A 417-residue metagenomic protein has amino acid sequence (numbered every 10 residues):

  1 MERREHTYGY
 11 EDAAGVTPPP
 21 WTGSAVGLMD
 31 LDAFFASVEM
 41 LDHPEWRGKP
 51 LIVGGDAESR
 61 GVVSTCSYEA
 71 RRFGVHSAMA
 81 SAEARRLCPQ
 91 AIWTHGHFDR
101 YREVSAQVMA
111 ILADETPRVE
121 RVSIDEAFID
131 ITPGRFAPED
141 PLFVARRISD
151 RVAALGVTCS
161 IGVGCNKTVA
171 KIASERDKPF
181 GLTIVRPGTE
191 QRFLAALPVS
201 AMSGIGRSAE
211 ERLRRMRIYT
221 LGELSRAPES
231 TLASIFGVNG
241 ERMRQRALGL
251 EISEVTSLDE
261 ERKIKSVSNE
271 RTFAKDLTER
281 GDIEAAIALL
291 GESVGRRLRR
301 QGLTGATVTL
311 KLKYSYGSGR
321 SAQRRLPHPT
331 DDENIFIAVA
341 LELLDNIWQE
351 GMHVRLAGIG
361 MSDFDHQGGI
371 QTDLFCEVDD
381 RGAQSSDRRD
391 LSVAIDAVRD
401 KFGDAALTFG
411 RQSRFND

Functional and structural regions predicted by a protein language model:
M1-Q245, L258, R296, G382-D417: Gly/Gly-Pro- and Ser/Thr-rich, intrinsically disordered tail segments characteristic of DNA damage-repair and tolerance
G15, P19-P20, A201, A209-V354 (+1 more regions): DNA-contacting surface of Y-family translesion DNA polymerases
F34, A57-R60, S315-G319, F364-Q367: Short, charged/polar surface micro-motifs in flexible loops or helix N-caps
K49, C159, F180, A306-V308 (+2 more regions): Change "...and in nucleic-acid phosphodiester-cleaving endonucleases..." to "...and in nucleic-acid processing enzymes
V122-E126, G164-K167, L303-T307, M352-L356: Short Gly/Ser/Thr- and Asp/Glu-enriched loop/turn motifs at secondary-structure junctions
A127-P133, R320-R324, F375-D379: Short, hydrophobic beta-strand segments
H328-D417: Acidic, metal-coordinating catalytic segment for phosphate/diphosphate chemistry, firing primarily on the Nudix
